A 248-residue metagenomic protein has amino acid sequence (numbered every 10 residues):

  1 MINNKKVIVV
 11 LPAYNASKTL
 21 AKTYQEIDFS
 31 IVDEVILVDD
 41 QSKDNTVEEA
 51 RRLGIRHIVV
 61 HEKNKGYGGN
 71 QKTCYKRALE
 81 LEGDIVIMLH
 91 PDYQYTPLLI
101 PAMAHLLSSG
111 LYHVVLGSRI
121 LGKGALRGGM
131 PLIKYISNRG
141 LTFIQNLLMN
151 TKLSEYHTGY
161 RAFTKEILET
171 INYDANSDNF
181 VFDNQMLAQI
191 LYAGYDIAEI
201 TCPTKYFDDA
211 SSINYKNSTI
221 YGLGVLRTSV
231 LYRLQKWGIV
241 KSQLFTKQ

Functional and structural regions predicted by a protein language model:
M1-N3, N150, D174-Q248: Hydrophobic helical membrane-anchoring modules
I8-P12, I36, V60: Short hydrophobic beta-strand elements that form part of the catalytic alpha/beta core underpinning NDP-sugar/donor
Y14-F29: Short, well-formed alpha-helical segments that are part of the catalytic scaffolds of diverse glycosyltransferases
A16-T19, S42, T96: Donor nucleotide-sugar binding loop of glycosyltransferases
D39-V47: A conserved acidic beta->alpha catalytic loop
Q41, G66, Q94: A short, conserved beta-strand element in the Rossmann-like catalytic core that flanks the donor/metal-binding loop
H61-K65, G69-E80, I85, P97-F180 (+2 more regions): Acceptor/aglycone-binding surface of glycosyltransferases and processive sugar-polymer synthases
